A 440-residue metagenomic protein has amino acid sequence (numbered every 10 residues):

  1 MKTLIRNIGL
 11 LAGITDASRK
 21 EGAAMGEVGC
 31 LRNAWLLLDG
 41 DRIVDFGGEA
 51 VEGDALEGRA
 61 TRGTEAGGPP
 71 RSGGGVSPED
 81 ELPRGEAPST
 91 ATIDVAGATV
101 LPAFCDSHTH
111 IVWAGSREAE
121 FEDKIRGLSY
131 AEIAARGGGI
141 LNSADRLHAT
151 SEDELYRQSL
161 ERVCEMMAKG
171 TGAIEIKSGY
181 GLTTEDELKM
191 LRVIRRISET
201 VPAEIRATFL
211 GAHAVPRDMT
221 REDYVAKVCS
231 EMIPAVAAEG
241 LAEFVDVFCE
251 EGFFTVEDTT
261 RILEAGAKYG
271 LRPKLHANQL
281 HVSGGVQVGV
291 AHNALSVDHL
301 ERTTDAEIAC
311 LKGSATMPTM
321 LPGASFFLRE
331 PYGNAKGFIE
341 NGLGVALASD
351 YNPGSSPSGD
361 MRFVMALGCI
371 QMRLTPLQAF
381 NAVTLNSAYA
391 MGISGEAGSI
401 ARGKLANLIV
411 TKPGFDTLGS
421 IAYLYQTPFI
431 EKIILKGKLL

Functional and structural regions predicted by a protein language model:
M1-A55: N-terminal metal-binding scaffold of metallo-dependent hydrolase/deaminase domains
L4, T90-D94, I433: Conserved beta-strand scaffold positions in the cores of enzyme catalytic domains, especially in NTP/NDP-utilizing
I8, L36, D41, G97 (+13 more regions): Divalent metal-coordination and catalytic microenvironments
L31, A401-K404: Residue-level recognition of short, solvent-exposed, well-ordered loop/turn junctions that link secondary-structure
E52-E57, G63, E81, G85-L101 (+1 more regions): Active-site metal-binding motif and surrounding structural segment of the metallo-beta-lactamase
T92-Q158: Metal-associated gating/positioning segment near the N- to mid-region
G138-S159, C164, G172-G284: Metal-coordinating catalytic core of metallo-dependent amide/deamination hydrolases
R272, V282-A397, T411-L418, L424-Y425 (+1 more regions): Active-site-adjacent C-terminal substructures of enzyme catalytic domains
